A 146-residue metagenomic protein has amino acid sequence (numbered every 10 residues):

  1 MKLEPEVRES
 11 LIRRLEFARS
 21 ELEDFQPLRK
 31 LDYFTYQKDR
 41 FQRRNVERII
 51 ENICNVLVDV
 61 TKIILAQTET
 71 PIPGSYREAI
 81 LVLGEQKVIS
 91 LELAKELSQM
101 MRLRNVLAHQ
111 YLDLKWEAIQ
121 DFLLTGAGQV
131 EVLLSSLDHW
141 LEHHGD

Functional and structural regions predicted by a protein language model:
M1-D146: Solvent-exposed interaction patches of small proteins and small membrane subunits
